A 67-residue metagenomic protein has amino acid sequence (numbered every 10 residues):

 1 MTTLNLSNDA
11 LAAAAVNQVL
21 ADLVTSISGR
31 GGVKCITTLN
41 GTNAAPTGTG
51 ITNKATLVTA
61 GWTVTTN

Functional and structural regions predicted by a protein language model:
M1-N67: Solvent-exposed loop and capping/linker segments of extracellular ligand-binding repeat ectodomains
